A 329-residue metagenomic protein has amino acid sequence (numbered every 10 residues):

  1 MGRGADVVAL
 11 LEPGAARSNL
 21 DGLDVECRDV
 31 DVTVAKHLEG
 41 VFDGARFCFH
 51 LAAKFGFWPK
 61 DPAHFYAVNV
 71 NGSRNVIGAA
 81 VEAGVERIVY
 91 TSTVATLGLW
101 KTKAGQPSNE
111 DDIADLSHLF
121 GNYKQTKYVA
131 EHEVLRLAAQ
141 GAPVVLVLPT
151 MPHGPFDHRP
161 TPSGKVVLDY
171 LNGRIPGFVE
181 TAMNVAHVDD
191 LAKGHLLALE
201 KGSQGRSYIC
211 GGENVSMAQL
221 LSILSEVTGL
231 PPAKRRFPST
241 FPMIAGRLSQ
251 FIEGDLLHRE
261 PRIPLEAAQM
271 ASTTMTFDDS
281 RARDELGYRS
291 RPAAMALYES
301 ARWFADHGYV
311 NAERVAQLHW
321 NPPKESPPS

Functional and structural regions predicted by a protein language model:
G4-A15: Conserved glycine-rich Rossmann-like NAD(P)H-binding loop of the short-chain dehydrogenase/reductase
V8, A63, A67-N122, V145: Conserved Rossmann-fold NAD(P)-dependent oxidoreductase catalytic core, especially the SDR/UDP-sugar
G14-D21, V25-N71, A79: NAD(P)H-binding glycine-rich loop region in Rossmannoid oxidoreductase-like domains and their noncatalytic homologs
N75, V129, P162, V179-L199 (+1 more regions): Substrate-positioning beta->alpha
S92, E131-P155: Conserved beta-loop-beta element that borders a ligand/cofactor-binding pocket
L119-N122, T150-R159, P176-D189: Glycine-rich "substrate-gating" loop/helix at the edge of Rossmann-like oxidoreductase active sites
G194-R262, D279, M295-S329: Mid/C-terminal beta-alpha module of Rossmann-like enzyme folds, strongest in SDR-family dehydrogenases/epimerases
